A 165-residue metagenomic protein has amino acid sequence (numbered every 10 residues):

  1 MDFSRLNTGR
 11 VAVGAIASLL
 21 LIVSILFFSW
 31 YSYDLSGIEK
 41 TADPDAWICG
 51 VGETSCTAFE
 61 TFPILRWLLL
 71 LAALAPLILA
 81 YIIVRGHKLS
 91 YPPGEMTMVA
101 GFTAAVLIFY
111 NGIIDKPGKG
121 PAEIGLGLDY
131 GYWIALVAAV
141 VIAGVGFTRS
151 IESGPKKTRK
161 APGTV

Functional and structural regions predicted by a protein language model:
M1-V165: Compact integral membrane and secretory-pathway proteins
